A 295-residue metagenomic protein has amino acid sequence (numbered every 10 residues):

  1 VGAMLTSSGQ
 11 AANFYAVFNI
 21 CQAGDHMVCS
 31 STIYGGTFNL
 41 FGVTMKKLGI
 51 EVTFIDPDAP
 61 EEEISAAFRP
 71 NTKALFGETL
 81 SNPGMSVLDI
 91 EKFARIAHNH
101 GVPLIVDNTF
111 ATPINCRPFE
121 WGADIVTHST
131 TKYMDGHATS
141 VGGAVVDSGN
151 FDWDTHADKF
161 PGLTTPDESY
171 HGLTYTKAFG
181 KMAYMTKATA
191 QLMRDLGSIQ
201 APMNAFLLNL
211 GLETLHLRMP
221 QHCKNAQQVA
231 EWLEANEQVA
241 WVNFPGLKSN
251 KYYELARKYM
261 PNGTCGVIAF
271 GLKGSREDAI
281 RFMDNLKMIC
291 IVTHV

Functional and structural regions predicted by a protein language model:
G2-Q238, N243: Conserved PLP-enzyme active-site core in the AAT-like
M219, E234, Q238-V295: Conserved C-terminal alpha-helix-loop-beta "cap" of PLP-dependent enzymes that closes/shapes the active-site mouth
